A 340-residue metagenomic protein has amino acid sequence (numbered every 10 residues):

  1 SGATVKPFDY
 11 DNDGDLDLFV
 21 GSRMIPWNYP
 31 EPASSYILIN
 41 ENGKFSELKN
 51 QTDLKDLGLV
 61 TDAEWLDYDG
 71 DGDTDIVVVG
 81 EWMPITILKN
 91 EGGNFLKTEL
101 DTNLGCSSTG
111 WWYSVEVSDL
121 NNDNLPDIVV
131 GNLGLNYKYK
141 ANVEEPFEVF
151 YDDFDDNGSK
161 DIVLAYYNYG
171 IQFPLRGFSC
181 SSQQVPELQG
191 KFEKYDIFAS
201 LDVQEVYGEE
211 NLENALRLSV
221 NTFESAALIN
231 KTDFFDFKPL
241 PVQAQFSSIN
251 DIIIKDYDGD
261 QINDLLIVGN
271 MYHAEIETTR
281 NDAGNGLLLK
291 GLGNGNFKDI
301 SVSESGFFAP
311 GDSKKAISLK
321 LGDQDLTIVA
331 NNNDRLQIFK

Functional and structural regions predicted by a protein language model:
S1-K340: Beta-propeller-forming repeat regions
